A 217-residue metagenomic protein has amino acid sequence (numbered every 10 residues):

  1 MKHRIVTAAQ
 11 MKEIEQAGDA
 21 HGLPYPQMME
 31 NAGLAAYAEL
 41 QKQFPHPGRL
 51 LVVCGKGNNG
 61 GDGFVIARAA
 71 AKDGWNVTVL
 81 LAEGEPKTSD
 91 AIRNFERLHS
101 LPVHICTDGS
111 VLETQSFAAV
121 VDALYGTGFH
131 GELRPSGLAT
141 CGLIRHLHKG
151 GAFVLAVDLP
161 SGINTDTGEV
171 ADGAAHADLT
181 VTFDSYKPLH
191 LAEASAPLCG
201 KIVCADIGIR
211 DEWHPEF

Functional and structural regions predicted by a protein language model:
M1-H46, R210-F217: Positively charged, low-complexity intrinsically disordered leader regions
K2-I5, F44-V53, N58-F217: Glycine-rich phosphate/dinucleotide-binding loop and adjoining beta-alpha-beta core of small-molecule
